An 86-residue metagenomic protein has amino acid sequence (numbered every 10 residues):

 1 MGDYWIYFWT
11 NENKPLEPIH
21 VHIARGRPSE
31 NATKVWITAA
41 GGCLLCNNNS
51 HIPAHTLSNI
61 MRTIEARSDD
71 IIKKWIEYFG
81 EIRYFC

Functional and structural regions predicted by a protein language model:
M1-I19: Short, charged/polar N-terminal "headpieces" of proteins
W5-F8, V21, F79-G80, F85: Compositionally biased, intrinsically disordered low-complexity regions enriched in proline and serine
I6-T10, H22-A24, S58, R62: Short, well-ordered helical secondary-structure segments
N13-A54: A short, structured beta-strand/loop element
N47-C86: Well-ordered alpha/beta subsegment
